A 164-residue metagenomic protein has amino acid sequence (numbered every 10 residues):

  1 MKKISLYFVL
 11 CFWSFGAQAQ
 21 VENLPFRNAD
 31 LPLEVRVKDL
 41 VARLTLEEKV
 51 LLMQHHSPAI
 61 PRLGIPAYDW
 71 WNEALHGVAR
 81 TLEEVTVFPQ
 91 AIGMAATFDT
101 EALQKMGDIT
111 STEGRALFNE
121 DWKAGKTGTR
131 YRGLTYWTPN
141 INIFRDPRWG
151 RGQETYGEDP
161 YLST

Functional and structural regions predicted by a protein language model:
M1-K2, E48: Generic cytosolic/nucleocytoplasmic N-terminal low-complexity/intrinsically disordered segments
K2-F8: Sec-dependent signal peptide recognition, specifically the positively charged N-region followed immediately by
F8, Q18-Q20: Detector for intrinsically disordered, low-structure N-terminal pre-sequences
S14-G16: N-terminal signal peptide c-region/cleavage motif recognized by signal peptidases
Q20-T164: N-terminal beta-rich core of secreted/periplasmic extracellular enzymes
